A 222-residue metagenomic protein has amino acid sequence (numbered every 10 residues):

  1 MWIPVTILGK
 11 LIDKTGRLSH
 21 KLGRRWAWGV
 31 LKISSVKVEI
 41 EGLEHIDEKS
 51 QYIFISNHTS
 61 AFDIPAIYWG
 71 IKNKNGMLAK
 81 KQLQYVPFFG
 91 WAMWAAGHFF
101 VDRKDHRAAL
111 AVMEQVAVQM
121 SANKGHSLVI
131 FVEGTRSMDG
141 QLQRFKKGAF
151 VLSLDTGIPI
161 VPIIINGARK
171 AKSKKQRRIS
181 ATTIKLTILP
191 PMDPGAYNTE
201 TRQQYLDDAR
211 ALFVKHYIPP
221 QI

Functional and structural regions predicted by a protein language model:
W2-K21, R25, I33-S34, D47-H106: Catalytic core of membrane glycerolipid acyltransferases/transacylases, capturing the structured, soluble-facing
S34-I40: A short, amphipathic edge element
I40, F54, M77, L186-I188: Generic preference for hydrophobic
L43-E44, H106, N166: Residue-level "edge-of-site" marker
L43-E48, R178-I179: A short beta-turn/loop motif at secondary-structure boundaries
L110-I222: Non-catalytic C-terminal accessory region of glycerolipid acyltransferases and related lyso-lipid remodeling enzymes
